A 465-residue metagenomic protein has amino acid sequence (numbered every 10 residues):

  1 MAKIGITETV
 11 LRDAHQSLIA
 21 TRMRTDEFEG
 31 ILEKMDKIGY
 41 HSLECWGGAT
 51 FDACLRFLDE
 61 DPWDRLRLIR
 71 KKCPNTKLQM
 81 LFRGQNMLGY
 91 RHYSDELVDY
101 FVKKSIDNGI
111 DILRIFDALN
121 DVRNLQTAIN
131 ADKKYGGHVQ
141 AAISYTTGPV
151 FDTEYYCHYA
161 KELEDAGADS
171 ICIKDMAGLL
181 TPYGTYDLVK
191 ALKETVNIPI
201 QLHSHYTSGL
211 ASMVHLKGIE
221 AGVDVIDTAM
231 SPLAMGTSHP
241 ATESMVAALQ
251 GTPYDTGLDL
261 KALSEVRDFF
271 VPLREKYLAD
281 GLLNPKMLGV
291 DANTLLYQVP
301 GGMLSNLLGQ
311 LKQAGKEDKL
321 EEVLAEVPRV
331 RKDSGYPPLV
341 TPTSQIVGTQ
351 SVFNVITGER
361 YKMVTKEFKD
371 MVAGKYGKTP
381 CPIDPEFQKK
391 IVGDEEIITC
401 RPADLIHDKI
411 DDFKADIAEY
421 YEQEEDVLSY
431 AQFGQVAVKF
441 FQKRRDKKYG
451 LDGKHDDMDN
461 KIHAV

Functional and structural regions predicted by a protein language model:
M1-I19, L66, K71: N-terminal amphipathic alpha-helix/helix-capping segment at the start of soluble metabolic enzymes
I6-D13, H41-C45, T76-G84, L113-R114 (+5 more regions): Hydrophobic faces of well-ordered beta-strands that scaffold small-molecule active sites in alpha/beta enzyme cores
D36, I106, E164-G167, I219: Non-catalytic positions within long, well-ordered alpha-helices that form the structural scaffold/packing of enzyme
D36-C54, N284-T294, Q298-V465: Terminal or standalone catalytic/regulatory effector modules within metabolic enzymes and repeat proteins
G47-E164, I171, A177, T181-P182: Active-site beta->alpha loop and helix N-cap motifs at the rims of alpha/beta catalytic domains
I115, D175, A221-S238: Glycine-rich phosphate-binding active-site loops on the catalytic face of alpha/beta enzymes
F151-L163, S208-D224: Catalytic cores of alpha/beta
A234-T256: C-terminal helical cap(s) of enzyme catalytic domains, especially alpha/beta-barrels
